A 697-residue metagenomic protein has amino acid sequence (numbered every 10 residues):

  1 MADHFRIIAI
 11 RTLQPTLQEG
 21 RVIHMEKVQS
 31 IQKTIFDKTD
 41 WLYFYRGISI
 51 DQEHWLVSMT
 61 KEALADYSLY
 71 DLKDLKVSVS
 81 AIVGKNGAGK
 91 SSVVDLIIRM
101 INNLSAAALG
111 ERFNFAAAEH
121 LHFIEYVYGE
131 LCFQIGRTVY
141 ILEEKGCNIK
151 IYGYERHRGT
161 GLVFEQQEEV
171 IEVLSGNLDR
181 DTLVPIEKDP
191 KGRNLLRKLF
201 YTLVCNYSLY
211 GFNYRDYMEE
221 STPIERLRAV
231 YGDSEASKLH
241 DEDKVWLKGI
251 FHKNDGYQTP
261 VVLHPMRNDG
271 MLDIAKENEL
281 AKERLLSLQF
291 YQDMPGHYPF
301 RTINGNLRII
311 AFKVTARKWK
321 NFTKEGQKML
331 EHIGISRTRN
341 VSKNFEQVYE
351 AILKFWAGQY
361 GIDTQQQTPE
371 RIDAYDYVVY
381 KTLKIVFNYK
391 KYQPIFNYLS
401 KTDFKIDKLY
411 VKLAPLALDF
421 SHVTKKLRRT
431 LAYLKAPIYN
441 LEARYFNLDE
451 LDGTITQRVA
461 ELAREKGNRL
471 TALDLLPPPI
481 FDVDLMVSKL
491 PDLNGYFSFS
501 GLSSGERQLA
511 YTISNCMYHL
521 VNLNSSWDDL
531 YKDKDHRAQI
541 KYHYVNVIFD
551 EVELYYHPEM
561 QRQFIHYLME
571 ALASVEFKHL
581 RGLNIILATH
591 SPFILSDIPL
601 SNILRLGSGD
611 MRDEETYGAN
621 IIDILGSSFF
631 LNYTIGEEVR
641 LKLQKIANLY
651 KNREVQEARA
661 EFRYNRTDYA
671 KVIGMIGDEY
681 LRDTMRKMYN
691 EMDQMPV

Functional and structural regions predicted by a protein language model:
M1-R11, I124-V127, C132-I135, I141-N494 (+1 more regions): Coupling/switch/interface segments within P-loop NTPase motor domains and analogous charged loops in nucleic-acid
F5, Q14-N102, D482-L631: Switch/communication elements of ASCE P-loop NTPase nucleotide-binding domains
Q32-K33, R112-I124, H252-N254, R537: Short consensus segments that form the blades of beta-propeller domains, in both extracellular/periplasmic
I101-E111, H120-C132: Conserved post-Walker A/P-loop segment of ABC ATPase nucleotide-binding domains
A107-R112, I274, L523-W527, V575 (+1 more regions): Short, flexible/disordered secondary-structure transition segments
L109, A116-A117, V245-I250, Y496 (+1 more regions): Short alpha-helical segments and helix-capping/turn motifs at coil-helix boundaries
I135-G136, P265-R267, I513-L520: Extended, well-ordered alpha-helical segments in internal regulatory regions
Q258, D269-D273, L600-R653, A670-K671 (+2 more regions): Conserved P-loop NTPase catalytic core
